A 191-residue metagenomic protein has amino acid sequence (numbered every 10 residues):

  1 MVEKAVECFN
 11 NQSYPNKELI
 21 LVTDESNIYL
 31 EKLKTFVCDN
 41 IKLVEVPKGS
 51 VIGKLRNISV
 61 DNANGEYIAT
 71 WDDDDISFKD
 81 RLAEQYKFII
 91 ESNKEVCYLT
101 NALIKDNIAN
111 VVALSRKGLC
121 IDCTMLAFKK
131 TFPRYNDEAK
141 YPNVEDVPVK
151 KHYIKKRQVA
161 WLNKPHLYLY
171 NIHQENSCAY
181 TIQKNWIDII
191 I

Functional and structural regions predicted by a protein language model:
E7-N16: Short, acidic, metal-binding catalytic loop of nucleotide-sugar glycosyltransferases
N16-S26, K42-V46: Short beta-strand/loop segment that forms part of the nucleotide-sugar
T23-K32, D72: A conserved acidic beta->alpha catalytic loop
V46-A63: Glycine-rich, basic loop-to-helix element that forms the pyrophosphate-binding segment of sugar-nucleotide handling
I68: Short aromatic/hydrophobic "clamp" motif used to bind/position activated sugar donors
L82-V111: Conserved donor NDP-sugar-binding/catalytic core segment of glycosyltransferases
T100, A160-L167: Catalytic beta-strand/loop signature of glycosyltransferases that borders the donor
P142-V149: Acidic donor-binding loop at a coil-to-helix junction in glycosyltransferase catalytic cores that engages
